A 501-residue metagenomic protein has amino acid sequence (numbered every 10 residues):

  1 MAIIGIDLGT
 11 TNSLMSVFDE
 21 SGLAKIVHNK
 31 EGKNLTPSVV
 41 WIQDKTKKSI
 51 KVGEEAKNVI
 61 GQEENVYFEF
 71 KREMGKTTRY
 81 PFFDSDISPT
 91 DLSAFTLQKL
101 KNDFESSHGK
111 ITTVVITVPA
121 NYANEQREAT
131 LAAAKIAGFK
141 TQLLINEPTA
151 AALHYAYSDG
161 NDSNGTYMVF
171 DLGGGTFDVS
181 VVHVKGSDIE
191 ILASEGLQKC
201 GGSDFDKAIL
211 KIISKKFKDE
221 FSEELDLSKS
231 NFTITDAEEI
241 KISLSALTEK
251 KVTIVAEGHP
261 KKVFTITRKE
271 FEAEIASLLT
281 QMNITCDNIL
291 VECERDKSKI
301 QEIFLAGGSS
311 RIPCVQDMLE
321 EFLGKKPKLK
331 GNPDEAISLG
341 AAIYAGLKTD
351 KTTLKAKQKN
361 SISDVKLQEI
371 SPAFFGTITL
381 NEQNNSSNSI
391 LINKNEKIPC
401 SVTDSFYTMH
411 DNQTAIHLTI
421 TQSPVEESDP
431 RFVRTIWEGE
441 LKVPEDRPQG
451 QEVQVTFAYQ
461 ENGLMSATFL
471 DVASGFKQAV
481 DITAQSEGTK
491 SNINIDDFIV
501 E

Functional and structural regions predicted by a protein language model:
M1-E73, Y80-D86, E105-E501: Oxyanion-binding/catalytic loops of NTP- or PPi-dependent enzymes
P89-N102, T285-N288: Short, acidic loop-to-helix structural element flanking the phosphoryl-transfer center in phosphate-processing enzymes
